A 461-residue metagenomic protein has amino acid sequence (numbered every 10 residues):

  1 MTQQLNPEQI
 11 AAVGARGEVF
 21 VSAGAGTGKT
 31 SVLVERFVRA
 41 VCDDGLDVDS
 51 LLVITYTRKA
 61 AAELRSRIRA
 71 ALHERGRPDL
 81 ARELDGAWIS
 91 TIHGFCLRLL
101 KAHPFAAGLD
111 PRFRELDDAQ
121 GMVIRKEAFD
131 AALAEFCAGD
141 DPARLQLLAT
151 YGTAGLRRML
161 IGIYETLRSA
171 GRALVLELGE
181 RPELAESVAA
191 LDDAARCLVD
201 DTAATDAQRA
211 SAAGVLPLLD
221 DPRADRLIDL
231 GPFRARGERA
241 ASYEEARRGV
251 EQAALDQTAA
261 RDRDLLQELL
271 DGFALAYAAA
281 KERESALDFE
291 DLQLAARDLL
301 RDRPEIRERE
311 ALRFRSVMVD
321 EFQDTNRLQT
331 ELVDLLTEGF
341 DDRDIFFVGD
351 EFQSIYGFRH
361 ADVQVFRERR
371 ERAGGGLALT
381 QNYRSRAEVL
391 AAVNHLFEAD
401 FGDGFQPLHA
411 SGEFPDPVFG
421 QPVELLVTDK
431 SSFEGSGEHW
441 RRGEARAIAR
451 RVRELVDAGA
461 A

Functional and structural regions predicted by a protein language model:
M1-S50, E165-G249, A259, G272 (+7 more regions): The feature marks helicase ATPase cores and/or their adjacent C-terminal helical subdomains in SF1/SF2/AAA+ helicases
Q4, R16, V48-S50, T55-A60 (+5 more regions): Conserved ATP-dependent motor core of P-loop NTPases, especially the RecA-like helicase ATPase domain
L5-E8, V13-G14, E18-S22, T30-V32 (+10 more regions): Conserved helicase NTPase motor core
V32, R36, E63-A71, F95-A102 (+9 more regions): Alpha-helical scaffold elements adjacent to nucleotide-binding pockets in ATP/GTP-utilizing enzyme cores
V41-D44, I68, L72-R75, H103-A107 (+10 more regions): A generic secondary-structure signal for well-formed alpha-helical elements
R65, R112, V175-L176, Q252 (+8 more regions): Nucleic acid-machinery interaction/catalytic patches
R69-G86, G402-D416, A460-A461: Short mixed-charge
G155-E165, E368, A378-D457: Helicase-core coupling region on the C-terminal RecA-like lobe
